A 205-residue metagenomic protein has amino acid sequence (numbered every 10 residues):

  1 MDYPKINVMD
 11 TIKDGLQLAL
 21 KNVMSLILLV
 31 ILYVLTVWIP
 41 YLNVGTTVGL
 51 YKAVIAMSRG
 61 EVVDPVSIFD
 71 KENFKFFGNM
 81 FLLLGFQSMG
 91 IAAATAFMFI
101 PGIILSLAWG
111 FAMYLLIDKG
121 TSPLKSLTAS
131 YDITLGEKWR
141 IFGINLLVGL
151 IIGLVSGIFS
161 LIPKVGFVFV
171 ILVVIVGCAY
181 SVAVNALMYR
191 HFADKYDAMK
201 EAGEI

Functional and structural regions predicted by a protein language model:
Y3-L35, V66-A93, L105-S156, A183 (+1 more regions): Interfacial aromatic "cap" segments that immediately flank transmembrane helices in multipass membrane proteins
V8-D10, G166, A198: Intrinsically disordered, low-complexity serine/threonine-rich segments
Y33-V62, I91-T128, P163-Y196: Selective recognition of hydrophobic, aromatic-rich stretches within alpha-helical transmembrane segments of polytopic
K195-I205: Cytosolic juxtamembrane C-terminal amphipathic helix followed by a basic/polar low-complexity tail immediately after
